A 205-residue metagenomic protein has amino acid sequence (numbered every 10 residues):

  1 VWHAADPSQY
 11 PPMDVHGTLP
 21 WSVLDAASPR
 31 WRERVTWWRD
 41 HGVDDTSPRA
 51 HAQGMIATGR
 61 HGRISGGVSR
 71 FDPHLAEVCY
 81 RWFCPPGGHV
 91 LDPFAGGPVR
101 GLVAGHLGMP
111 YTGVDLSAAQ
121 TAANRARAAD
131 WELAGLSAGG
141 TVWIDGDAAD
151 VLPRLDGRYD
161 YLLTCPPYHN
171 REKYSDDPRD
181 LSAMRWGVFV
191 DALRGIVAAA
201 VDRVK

Functional and structural regions predicted by a protein language model:
V1-P85: S-adenosyl-L-methionine
M55-T58, F83, R154, H169-Y174 (+1 more regions): A short His-aromatic
I64, V68, G113, L181-V188: Pocket-edge positions in alpha/beta enzyme catalytic cores
D72-E77, A149, V190, R194-V197: Short, well-ordered alpha-helical scaffold segments within catalytic/effector domains
A76-V151, A200: Conserved S-adenosyl-L-methionine
V151-G157: Short amphipathic alpha-helix with an adjacent loop that forms part of the alpha/beta core around
R158-A199: Mobile active-site "lid"/loop adjacent to the S-adenosyl-L-methionine
R203-K205: Helix-to-beta-strand junctions that scaffold the AdoMet/dcAdoMet cofactor pocket in Class I SAM-dependent enzymes
